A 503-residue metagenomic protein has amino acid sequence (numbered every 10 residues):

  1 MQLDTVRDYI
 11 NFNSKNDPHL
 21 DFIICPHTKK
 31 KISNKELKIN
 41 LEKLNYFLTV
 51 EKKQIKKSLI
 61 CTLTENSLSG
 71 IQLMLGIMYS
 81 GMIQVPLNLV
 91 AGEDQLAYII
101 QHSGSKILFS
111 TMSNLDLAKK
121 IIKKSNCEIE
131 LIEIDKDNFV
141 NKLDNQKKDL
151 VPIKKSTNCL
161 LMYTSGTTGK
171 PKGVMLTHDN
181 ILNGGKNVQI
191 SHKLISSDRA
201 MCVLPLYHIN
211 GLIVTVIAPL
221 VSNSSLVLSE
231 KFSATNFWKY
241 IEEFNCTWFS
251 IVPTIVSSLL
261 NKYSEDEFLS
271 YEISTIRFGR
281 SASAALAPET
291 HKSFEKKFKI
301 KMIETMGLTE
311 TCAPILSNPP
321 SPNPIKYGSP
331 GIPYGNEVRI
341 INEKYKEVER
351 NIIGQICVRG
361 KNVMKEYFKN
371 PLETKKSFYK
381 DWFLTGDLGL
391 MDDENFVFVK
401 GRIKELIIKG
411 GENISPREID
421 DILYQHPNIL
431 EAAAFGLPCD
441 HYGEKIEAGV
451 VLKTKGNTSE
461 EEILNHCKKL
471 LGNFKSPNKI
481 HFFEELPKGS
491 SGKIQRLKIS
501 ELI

Functional and structural regions predicted by a protein language model:
L3, P18-D21, N145-Y163, G169-K170 (+1 more regions): Conserved pre-ATP/AMP-binding loop-to-beta segment of ANL
K31-K35, C159-N183: Conserved AMP-binding A3 loop
N45-A91, N413: Conserved AMP-binding/adenylate-forming
A91-K120, L143, G184-M201, S233-T247: Conserved ATP-dependent adenylate/AMP-binding module captured primarily in the ANL superfamily
L108, F249, K344, G360 (+5 more regions): AMP-binding/adenylate-forming catalytic core of the ANL superfamily
L182-R199, I209-W248, S258, K262-Y263 (+1 more regions): Conserved AMP-binding/adenylation subdomain of ANL enzymes
C246-I251, L260-I325: Gly/Ser/Thr-rich phosphate-binding loop
I332-G335, K346-S377, E412-I414: Conserved ATP/PPi-binding loop(s) of AMP-dependent carboxylate-activating enzymes
